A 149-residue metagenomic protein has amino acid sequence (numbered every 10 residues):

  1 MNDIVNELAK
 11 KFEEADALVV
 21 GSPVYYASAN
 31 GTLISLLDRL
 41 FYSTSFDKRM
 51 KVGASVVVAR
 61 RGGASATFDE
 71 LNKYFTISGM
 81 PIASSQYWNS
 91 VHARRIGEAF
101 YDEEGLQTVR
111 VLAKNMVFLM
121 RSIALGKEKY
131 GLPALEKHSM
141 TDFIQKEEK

Functional and structural regions predicted by a protein language model:
M1-Y87: Helix-loop-strand module that forms the ligand-binding subsite of alpha/beta enzymes
I4, P81-K149: Glycine-rich phosphate/pyrophosphate-binding loop and the adjoining helix
